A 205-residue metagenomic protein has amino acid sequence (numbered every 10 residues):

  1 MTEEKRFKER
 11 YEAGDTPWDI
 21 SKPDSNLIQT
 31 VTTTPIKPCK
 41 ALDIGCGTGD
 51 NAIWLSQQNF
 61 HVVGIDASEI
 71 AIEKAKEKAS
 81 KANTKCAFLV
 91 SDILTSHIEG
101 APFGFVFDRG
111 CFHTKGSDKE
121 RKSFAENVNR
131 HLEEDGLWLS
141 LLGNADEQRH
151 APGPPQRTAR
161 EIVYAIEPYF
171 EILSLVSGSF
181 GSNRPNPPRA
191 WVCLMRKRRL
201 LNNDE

Functional and structural regions predicted by a protein language model:
M1-I36, K40-L42, T48-I98, D118-N127 (+2 more regions): Class I (Rossmann-like) S-adenosyl-L-methionine-dependent methyltransferase catalytic domain, capturing the SAM-binding
I98-V106: A short acidic, Gly/Pro-enriched loop at the edge of an enzyme's catalytic core that lines a small-molecule cofactor
D108-F112: A short beta-strand submotif of the Rossmann-like class I SAM-dependent methyltransferase core that lines
H113-S117: A short His-aromatic
